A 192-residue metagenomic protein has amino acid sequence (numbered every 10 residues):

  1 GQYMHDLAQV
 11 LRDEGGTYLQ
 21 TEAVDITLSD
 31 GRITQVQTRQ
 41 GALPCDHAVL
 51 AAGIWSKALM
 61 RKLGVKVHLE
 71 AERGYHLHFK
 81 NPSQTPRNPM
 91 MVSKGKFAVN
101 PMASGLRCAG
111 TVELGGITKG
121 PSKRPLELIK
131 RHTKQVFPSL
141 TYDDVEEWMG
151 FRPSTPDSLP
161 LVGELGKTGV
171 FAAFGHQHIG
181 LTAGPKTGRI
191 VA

Functional and structural regions predicted by a protein language model:
G1, G53-I54, P185: Alpha-helix N-cap/helix-start capping motif
G1-H47: Helical element adjacent to the flavin cofactor pocket in flavoenzyme catalytic cores
D6, D13, A58, K62 (+2 more regions): Alpha-helical scaffold segments in soluble metabolic enzymes
G16, L28-D30, L161-A192: C-terminal lid/capping helical subdomain adjacent to the catalytic/cofactor pocket in oxidative enzymes
T21, T38, T111, T155 (+2 more regions): Ser/Thr-centric signal marking residues that sit in or immediately flank functional binding/regulatory motifs
D25, R32, A42-G169: Active-site substrate-recognition segment that forms the wall of the catalytic cavity or substrate channel
